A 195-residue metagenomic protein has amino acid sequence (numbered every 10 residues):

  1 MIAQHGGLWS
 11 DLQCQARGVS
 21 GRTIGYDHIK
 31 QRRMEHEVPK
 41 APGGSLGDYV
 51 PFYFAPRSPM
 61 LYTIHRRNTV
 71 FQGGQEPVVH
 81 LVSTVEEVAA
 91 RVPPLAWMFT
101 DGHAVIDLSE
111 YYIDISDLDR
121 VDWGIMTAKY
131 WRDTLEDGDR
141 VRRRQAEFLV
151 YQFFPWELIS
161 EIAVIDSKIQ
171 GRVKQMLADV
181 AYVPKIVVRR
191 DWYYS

Functional and structural regions predicted by a protein language model:
M1-S195: Active-site-proximal loop/hinge segments that shape catalytic or ion-binding/gating pockets
